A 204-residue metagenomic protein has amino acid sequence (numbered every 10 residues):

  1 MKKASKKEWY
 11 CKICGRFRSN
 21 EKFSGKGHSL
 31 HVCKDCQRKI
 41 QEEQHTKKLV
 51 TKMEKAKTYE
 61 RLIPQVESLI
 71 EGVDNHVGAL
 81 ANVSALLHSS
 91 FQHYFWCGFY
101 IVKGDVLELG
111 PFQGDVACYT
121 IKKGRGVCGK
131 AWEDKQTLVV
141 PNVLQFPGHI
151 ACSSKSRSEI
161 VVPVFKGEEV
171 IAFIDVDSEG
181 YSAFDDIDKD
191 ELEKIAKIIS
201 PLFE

Functional and structural regions predicted by a protein language model:
C11-C14, C33-C36: Short cysteine-rich clusters marking metal-coordination/redox-active sites
R18, I40: Cys/His-rich microdomains that often coordinate metals
E21-H31: Short linker/helix segments within small regulatory modules
M53-P111, I198-F203: Intrinsically disordered, low-complexity terminal regulatory regions
E67, S178-E204: Juxtadomain coupling helices with adjacent low-complexity linkers
Y94, V102-S154: Regulatory sensory and allosteric helical modules in signal-transduction proteins and certain transcription factors
S158-F165: A short, aliphatic-rich beta-strand micro-motif
F165-S178: Sensory-domain boundary capping and coupling elements
